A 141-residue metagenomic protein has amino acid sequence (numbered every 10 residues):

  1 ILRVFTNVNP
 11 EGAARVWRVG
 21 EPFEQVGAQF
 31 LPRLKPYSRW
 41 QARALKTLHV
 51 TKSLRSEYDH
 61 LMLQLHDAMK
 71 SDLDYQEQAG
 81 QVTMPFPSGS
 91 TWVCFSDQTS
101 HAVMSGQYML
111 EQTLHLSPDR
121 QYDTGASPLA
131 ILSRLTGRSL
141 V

Functional and structural regions predicted by a protein language model:
I1-E11, H115-S117: Short, conserved beta-strand element in jelly-roll/cupin
N7-N9, G20-P22, D97: Histidine- and/or cysteine-centered catalytic micro-motif in compact active-site loops
N9-A14, H101: Short, acidic Gly/Pro/Ser/Thr-rich loop/turn segments
A13-T91: Double-stranded beta-helix
W17, A68-V141: Catalytic core of Fe(II)/2-oxoglutarate
